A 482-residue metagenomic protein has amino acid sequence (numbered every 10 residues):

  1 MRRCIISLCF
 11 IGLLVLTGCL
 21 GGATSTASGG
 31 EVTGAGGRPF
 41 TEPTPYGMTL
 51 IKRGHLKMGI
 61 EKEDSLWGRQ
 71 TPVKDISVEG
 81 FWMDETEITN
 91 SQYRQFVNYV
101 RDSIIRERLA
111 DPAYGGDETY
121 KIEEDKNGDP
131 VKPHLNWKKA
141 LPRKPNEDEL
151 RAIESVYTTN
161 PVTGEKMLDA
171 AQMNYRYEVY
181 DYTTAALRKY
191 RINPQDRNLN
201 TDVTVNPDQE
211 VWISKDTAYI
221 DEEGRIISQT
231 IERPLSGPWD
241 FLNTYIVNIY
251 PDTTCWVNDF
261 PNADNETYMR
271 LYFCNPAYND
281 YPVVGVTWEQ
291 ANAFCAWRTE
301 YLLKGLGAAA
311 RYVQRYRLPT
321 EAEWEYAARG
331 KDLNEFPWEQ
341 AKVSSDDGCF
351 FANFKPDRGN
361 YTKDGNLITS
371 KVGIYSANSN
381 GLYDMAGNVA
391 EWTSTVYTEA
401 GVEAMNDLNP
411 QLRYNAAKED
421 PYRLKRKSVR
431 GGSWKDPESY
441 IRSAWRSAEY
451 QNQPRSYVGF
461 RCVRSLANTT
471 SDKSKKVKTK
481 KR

Functional and structural regions predicted by a protein language model:
M1-L8: Bacterial N-terminal signal peptides that target proteins for export
C9-L14: Hydrophobic helical h-region of N-terminal Sec-dependent signal peptides in bacterial secretory/periplasmic proteins
T17-G18: C-terminal motif of bacterial Sec signal peptides marking the signal peptidase cleavage site
A23-S28, L50-I51, K57, K62 (+8 more regions): Functional-site microenvironments in short loops/helix caps that host divalent-cation chemistry
T24-T41: N-terminal pre-domain segments of enzymes
F40-D117, D129-P130, H134-N275, N279-A291 (+2 more regions): A short glycine-rich, aromatic-capped structural motif
A416-P421, S447-P454: Short proline/glycine-enriched turn/loop segments at secondary-structure junctions
S456-S471: Short, structured beta-strand segments at or near domain termini in extracellular proteins/domains
